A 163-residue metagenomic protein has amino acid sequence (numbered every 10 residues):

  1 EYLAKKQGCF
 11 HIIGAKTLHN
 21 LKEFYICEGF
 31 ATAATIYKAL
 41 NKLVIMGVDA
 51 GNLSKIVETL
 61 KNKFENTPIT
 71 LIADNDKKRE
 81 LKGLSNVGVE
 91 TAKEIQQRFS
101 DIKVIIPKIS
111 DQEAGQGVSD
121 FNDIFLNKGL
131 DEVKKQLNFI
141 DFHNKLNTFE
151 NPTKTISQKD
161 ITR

Functional and structural regions predicted by a protein language model:
E1-L21: Glycine-/acidic-rich phosphate or pyrophosphate-binding loops and their flanking alpha/beta elements
L21-K22, T35-R163: TOPRIM fold recognition
F24-I26: Conserved beta-strand elements of the Class I
T32: Catalytic-loop motifs flanking and including active-site residues across diverse enzymes
